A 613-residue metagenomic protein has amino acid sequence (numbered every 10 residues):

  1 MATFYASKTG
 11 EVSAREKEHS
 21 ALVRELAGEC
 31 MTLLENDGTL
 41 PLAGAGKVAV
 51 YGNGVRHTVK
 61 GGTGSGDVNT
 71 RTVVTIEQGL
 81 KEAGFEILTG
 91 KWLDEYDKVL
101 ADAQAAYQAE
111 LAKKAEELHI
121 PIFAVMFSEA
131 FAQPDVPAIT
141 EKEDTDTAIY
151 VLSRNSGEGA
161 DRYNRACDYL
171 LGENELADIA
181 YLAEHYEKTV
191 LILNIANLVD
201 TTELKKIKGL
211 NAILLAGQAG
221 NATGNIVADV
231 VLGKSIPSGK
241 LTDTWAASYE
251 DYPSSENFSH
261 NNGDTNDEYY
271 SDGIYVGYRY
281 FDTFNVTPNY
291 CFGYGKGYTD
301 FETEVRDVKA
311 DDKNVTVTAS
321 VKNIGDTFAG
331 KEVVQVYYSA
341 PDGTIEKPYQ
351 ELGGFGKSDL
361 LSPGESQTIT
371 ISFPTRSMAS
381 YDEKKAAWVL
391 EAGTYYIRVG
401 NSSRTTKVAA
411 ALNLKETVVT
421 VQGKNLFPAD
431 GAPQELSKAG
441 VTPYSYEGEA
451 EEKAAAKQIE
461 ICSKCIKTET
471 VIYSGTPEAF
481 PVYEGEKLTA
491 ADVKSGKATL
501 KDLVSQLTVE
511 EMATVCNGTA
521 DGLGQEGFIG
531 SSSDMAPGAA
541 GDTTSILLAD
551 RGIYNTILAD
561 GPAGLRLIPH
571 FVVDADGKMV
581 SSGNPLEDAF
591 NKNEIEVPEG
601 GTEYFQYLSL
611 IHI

Functional and structural regions predicted by a protein language model:
M1-L610: C-terminal non-catalytic regions of proteins with extracellular/luminal or membrane-system context
